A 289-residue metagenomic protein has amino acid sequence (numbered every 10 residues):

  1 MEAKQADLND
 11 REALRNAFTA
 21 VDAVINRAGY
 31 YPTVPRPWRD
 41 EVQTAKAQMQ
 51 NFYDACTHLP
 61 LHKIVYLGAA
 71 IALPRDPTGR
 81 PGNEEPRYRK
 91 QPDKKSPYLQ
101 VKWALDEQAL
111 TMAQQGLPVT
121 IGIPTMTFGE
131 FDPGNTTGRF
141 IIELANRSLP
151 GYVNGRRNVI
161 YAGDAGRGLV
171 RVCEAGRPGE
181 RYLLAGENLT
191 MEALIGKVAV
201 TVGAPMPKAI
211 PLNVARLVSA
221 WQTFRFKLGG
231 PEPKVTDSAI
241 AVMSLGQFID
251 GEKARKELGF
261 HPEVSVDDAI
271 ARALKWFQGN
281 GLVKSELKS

Functional and structural regions predicted by a protein language model:
M1-A47, A55: NAD(P)H-binding glycine-rich loop region in Rossmannoid oxidoreductase-like domains and their noncatalytic homologs
T33, A70-P81, T127-G134: Conserved catalytic-site region of short-chain dehydrogenase/reductase
T44-P97: Conserved Rossmann-fold NAD(P)-dependent oxidoreductase catalytic core, especially the SDR/UDP-sugar
G68, E107-E130: Conserved beta-loop-beta element that borders a ligand/cofactor-binding pocket
K90-P92, F140-I160, D164: A conserved pocket-lining segment of Rossmann-fold NAD(P)-dependent short-chain dehydrogenase/reductase
A104, N135-T136, V153-E174, E180: Substrate-positioning beta->alpha
G168-K234, G251, K256, S265-K288: Mid/C-terminal beta-alpha module of Rossmann-like enzyme folds, strongest in SDR-family dehydrogenases/epimerases
